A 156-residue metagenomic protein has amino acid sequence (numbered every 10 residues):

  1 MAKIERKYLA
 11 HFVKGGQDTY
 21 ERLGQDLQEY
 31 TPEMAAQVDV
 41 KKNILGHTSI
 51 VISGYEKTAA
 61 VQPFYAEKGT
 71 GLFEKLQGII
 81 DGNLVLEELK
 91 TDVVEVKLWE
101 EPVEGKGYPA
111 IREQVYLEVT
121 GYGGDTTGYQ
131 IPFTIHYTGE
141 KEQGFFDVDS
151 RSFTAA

Functional and structural regions predicted by a protein language model:
M1-K68, V115-T127: Solvent-exposed edge beta-strands and adjacent loop segments that serve as assembly or binding interfaces
K3, G46-E113, E142-S152: Extracellular/virion structural assembly segments
Q25-T31, V96-Q143: Short beta-strand and beta-hairpin "edge-sheet" elements
T134, T138, R151-A156: Flexible glycine-rich active-site/ligand-binding loops centered on an Asp-His dyad
